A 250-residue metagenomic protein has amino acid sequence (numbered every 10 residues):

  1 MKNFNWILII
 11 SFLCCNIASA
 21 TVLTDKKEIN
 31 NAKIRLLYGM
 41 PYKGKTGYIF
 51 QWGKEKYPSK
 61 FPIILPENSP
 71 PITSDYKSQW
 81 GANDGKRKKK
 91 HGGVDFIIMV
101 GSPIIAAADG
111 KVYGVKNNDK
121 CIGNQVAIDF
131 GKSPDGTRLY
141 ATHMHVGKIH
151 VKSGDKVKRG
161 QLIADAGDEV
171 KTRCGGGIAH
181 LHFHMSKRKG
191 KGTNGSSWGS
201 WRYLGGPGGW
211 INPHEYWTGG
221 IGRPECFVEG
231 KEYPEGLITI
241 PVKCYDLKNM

Functional and structural regions predicted by a protein language model:
M1-W6: Positively charged n-region of N-terminal signal peptides that target proteins for export
I7-N16: Bacterial N-terminal signal peptides
T21-N124, S133, R159, D168 (+1 more regions): Surface-exposed, glycine-biased beta-strand/turn segments
K86-F96, L139, H145, K187-G195: Small beta-barrel nucleic-acid-binding modules, principally OB-folds
H91, A106-S153, K171-H182: Zn2+-dependent peptidoglycan hydrolase active-site motif and core
I128, V170-G176, K189, S197-R202: Flexible, surface-exposed loop/gating regions in the mature catalytic domains of secreted/periplasmic hydrolases
M144, H182-T218: Short peripheral tails and domain-boundary helices/loops at the edges of structured domains
